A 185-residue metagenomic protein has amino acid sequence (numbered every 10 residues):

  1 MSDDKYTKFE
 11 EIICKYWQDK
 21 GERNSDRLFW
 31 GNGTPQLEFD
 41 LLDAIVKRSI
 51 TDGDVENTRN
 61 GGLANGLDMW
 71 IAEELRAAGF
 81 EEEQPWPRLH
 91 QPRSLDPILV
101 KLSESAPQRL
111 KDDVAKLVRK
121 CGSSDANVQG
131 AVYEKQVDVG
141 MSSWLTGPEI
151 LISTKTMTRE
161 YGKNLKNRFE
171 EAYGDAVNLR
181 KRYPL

Functional and structural regions predicted by a protein language model:
M1-A77, W86-S94: Nuclease-adjacent, charged terminal/linker segments that flank catalytic cores
S49-G62, V114-E134: Intrinsically disordered, low-complexity acidic Ser/Thr-rich regulatory segments
N60-L67, V132, N164, R168: Phosphate/oxyanion-binding active-site loops and adjacent basic polyanion-contact surfaces
A77-G130: A short acidic/basic microdomain associated with nuclease active sites
V132-Y133, G140-L151: Active-site beta-strand-loop-beta-strand hairpin of nuclease catalytic cores that positions key catalytic residues
I152-S153, L185: Short, conserved beta-strand edge motifs with alternating hydrophobic and charged residues
R159-L185: Acidic, metal/cofactor-coordinating or nucleic-acid-engaging core segments within structured domains
